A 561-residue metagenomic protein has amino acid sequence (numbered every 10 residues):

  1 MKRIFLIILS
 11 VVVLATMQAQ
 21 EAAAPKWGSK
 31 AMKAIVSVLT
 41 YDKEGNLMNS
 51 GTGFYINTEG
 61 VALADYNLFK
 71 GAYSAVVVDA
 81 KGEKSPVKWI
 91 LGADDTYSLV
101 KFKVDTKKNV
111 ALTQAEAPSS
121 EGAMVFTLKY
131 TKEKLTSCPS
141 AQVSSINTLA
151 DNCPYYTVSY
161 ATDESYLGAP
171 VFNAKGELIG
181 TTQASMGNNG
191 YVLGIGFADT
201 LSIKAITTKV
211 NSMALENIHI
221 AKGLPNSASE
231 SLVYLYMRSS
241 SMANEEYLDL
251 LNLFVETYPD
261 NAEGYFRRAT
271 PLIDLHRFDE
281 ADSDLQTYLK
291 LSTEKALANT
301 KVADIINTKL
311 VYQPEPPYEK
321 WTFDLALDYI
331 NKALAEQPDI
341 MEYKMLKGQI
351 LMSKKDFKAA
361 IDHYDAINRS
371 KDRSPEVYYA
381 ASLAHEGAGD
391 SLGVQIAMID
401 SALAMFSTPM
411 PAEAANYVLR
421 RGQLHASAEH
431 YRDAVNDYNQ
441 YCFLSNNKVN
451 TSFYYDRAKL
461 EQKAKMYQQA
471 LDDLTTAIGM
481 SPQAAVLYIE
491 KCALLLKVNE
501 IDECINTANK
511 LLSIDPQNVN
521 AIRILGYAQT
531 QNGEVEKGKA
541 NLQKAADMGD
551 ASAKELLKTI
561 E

Functional and structural regions predicted by a protein language model:
Q20-W27, N109-Y155, S159-L167, T182-L193: Flexible, gly/ser-rich surface segments that form the specificity/activation loops bordering the active-site cleft
E21-A24, Y41-E59, D65, K84-P86 (+1 more regions): A conserved glycine-rich beta-strand in the N-terminal activation segment of trypsin-fold
E21-G28, V110, T181-E246, L250: C-terminal cap/linker of serine protease catalytic domains
N57-L128, E133-S137, N152-Y155: Conserved active-site neighborhood of the chymotrypsin/trypsin-like protease fold
Y247, A281, E319, A326 (+6 more regions): Single-residue signature of alpha-solenoid repeat helices
R267, K301, L346, A380 (+5 more regions): Canonical tetratricopeptide repeat
D274, T308-Y312, S353, G387-A388 (+5 more regions): Register position in tetratricopeptide repeats
